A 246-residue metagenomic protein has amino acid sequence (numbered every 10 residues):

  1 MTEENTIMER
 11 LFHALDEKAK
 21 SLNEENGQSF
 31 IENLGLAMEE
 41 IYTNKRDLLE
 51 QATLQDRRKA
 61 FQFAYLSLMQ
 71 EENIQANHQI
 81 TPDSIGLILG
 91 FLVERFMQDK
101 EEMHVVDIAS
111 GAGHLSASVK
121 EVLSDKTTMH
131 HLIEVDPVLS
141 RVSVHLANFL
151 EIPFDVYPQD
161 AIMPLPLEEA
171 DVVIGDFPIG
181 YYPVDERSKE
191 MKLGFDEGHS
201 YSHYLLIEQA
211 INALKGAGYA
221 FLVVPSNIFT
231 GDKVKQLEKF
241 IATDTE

Functional and structural regions predicted by a protein language model:
M1-Q70: A short N-terminal interaction module
E32-G35, R58, Q62, D83 (+3 more regions): Non-catalytic, well-ordered alpha-helical scaffold segments
E71-S84: Class I SAM-dependent methyltransferase Rossmann-like catalytic core, especially the SAM/SAH-binding loop
H78, I108, H199: Glycine- and other small-residue-rich loops at beta-strand/loop junctions that grip anionic moieties
P82-G175, G180, S226: Conserved S-adenosyl-L-methionine
V144-H145, D185-R187, K233-K235: Short amphipathic alpha-helical segments
D176-L206: Mobile active-site "lid"/loop adjacent to the S-adenosyl-L-methionine
H199-E246: Conserved Class I SAM-dependent methyltransferase catalytic core
